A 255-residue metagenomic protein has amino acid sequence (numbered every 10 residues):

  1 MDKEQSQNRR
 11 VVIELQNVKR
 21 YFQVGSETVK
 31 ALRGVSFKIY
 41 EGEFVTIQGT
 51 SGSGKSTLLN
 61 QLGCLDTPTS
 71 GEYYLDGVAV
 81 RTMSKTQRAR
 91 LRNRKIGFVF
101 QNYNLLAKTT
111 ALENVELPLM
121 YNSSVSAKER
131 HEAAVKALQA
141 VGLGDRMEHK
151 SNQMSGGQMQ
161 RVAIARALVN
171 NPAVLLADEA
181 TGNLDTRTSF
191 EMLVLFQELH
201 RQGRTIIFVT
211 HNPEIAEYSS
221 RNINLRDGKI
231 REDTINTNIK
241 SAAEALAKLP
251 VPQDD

Functional and structural regions predicted by a protein language model:
M1-Q7: Pre-NBD coupling/linker segments of ABC/ABC-like ATPases
R10-L225: ABC family nucleotide-binding domain
K38, P252-D255: C-terminal end-of-chain micro-motif
K229-Q253: Conserved beta-strand-loop-alpha-helix hinge in the C-terminal portion of ABC ATPase nucleotide-binding domains
